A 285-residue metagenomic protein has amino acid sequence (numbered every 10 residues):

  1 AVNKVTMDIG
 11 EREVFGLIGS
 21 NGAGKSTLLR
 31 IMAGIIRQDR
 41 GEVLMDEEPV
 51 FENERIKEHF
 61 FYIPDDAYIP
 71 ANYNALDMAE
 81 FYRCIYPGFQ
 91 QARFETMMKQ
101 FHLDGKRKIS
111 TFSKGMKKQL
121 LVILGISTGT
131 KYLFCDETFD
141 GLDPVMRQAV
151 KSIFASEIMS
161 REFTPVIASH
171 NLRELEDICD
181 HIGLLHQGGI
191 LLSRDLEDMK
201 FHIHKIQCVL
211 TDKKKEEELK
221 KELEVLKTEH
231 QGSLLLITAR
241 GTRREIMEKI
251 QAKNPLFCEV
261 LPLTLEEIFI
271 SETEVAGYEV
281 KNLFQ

Functional and structural regions predicted by a protein language model:
A1-D180, L184-H186: ABC transporter nucleotide-binding domains
P49, K108-S110, D195, K215 (+2 more regions): Short, solvent-exposed coil/turn linker segments
N74, D195, L261-T264: Short loop/turn segments at beta->alpha junctions
C84, T96-K99, S152, S156 (+5 more regions): Charged/polar, solvent-exposed surface patches and flexible loops
G129-T130, G189, E279-F284: Short, structured secondary-structure boundary patches
V150-G241: ABC transporter nucleotide-binding domain
H204-V280, Q285: Short, charged/small-residue-rich alpha-helical element at the C-terminal edge of ABC transporter nucleotide-binding
